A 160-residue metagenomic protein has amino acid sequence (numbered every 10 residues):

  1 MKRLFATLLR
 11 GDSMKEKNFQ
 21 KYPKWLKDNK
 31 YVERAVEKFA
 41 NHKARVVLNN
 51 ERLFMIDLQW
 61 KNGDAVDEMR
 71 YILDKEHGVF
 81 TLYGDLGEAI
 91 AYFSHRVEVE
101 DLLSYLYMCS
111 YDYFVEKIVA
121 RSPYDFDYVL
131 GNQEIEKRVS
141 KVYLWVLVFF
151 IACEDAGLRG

Functional and structural regions predicted by a protein language model:
M1-K2, F19, V32, Y111: Short amphipathic alpha-helical segments that mediate assembly, nucleic-acid/protein binding, or membrane association
M1-S13: Short, Lys/Arg-enriched N-terminal segments with co-localized hydrophobic residues within the first ~10-30 amino acids
F5-A6, R34, I151, D155: Residue-level detector of intrinsically disordered, flexible termini and proteolytic processing junctions
R10, N29-K30, G157: Short, flexible coil/linker elements and helix-boundary hinge sites characteristic of intrinsically disordered
E16, N29, G87, Y128-Q133: Generic detection of long, well-ordered alpha-helical segments
E16-Y83: Short N-terminal edge-element motif at the start of the domain
R70-K117: Aromatic- and glycine-enriched beta-alpha-beta binding-site module
L103-G160: Mixed-charge (acidic/basic) macromolecular-recognition segments
